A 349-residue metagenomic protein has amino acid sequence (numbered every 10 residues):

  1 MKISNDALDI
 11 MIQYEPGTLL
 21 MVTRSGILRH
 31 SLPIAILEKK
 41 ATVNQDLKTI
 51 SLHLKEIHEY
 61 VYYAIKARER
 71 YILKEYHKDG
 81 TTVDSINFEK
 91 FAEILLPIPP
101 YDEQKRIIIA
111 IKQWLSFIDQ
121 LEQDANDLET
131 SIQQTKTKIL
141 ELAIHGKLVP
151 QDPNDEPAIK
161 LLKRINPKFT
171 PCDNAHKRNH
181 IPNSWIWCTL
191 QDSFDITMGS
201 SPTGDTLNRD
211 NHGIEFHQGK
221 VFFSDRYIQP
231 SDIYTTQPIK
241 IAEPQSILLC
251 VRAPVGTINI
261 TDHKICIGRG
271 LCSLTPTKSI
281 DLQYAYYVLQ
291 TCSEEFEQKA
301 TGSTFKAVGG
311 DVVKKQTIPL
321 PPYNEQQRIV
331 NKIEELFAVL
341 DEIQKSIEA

Functional and structural regions predicted by a protein language model:
M1-P16, D173-H176, Q191-T206, E215-P244 (+1 more regions): Sequence-specific dsDNA recognition surfaces
P16, L32-A35, I50-E59, Y63-A64 (+6 more regions): Catalytic cores of nucleotide-enabled group-transfer and carboxylate-activating enzymes in metabolic and assembly-line
M21-V22, L249-C250: A generic structural signal for residues embedded in beta-strands
G26-H30, A253-T257: Short, charged beta-turn/beta-strand-edge "cap" motif at the junction between a beta-strand and an adjacent loop
K40-K48, E59, D79-P99, V251-P254 (+2 more regions): A short glycine-rich beta-alpha junction/loop motif
E93, K105, S116, D124 (+7 more regions): Non-catalytic DNA-recognition/assembly elements of restriction-modification systems
I111-W114, I132-L140, A158-L162, I333: Short amphipathic alpha-helical coiled-coil/interface segments
L148-D173: Short histidine
